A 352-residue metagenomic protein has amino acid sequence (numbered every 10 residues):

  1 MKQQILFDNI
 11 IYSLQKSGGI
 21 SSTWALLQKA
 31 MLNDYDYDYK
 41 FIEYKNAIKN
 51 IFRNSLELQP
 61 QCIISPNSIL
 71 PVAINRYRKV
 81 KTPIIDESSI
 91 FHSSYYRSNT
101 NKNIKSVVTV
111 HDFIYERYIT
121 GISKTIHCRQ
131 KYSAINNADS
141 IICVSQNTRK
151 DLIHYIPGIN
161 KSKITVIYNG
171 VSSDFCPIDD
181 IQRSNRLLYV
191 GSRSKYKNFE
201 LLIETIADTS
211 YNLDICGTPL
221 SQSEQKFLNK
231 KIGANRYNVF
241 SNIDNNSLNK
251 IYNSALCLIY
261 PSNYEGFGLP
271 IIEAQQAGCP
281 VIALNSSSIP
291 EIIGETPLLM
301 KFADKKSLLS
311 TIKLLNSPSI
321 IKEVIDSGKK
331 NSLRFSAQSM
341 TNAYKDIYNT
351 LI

Functional and structural regions predicted by a protein language model:
M1-I352: Carbohydrate transferase catalytic cores enriched for Leloir-type hexosyltransferases
